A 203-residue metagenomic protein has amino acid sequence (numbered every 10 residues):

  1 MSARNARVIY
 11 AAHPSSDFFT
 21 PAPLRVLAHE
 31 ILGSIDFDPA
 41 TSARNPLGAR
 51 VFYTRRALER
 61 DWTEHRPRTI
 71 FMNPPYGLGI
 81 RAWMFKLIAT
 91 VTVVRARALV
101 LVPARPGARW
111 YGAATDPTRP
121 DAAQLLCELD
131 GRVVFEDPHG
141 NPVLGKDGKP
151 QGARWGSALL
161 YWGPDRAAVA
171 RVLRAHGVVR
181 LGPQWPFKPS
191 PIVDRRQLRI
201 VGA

Functional and structural regions predicted by a protein language model:
M1-A203: Class I S-adenosyl-L-methionine-dependent methyltransferase catalytic core
